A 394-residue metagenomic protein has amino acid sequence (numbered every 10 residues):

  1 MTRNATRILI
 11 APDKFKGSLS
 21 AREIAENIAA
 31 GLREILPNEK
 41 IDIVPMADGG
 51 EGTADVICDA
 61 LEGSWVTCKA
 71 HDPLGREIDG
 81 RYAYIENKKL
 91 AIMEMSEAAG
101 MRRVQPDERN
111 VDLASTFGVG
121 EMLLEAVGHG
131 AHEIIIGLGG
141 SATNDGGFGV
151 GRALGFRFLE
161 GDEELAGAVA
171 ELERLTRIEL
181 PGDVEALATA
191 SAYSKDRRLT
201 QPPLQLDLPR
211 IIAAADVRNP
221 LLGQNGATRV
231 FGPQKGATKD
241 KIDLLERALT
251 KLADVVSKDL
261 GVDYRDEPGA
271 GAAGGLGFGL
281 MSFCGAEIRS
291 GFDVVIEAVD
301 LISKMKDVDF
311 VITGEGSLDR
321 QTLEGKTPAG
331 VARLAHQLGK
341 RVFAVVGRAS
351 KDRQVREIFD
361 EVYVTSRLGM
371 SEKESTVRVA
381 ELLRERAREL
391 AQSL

Functional and structural regions predicted by a protein language model:
T2-L138, A142-L394: N-terminal loops that bind phosphate or other acidic moieties and the adjacent beta-alpha structural core
